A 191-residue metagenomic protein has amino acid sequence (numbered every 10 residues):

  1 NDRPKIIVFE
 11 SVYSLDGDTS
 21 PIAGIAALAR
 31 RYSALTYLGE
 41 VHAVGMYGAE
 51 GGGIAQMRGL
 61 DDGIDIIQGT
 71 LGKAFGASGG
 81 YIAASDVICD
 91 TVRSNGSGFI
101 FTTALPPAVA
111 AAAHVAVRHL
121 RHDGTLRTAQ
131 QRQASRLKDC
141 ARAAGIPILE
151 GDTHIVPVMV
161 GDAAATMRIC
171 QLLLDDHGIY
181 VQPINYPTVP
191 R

Functional and structural regions predicted by a protein language model:
N1-L38: Active-site phosphate-binding strand-loop segment of PLP-dependent enzymes
S11-D16, A43-Y47, F99-I100, P157 (+1 more regions): Short, small-residue-enriched loops and turns at beta-alpha junctions that line or gate enzyme active sites
S20, R127-L137, R142-G178: Conserved PLP-binding catalytic core of the aspartate aminotransferase-like
E50, Q56-T91: Active-site PLP attachment segment
G96-L105: A short glycine-threonine-serine/GTX helix/turn-capping micro-motif
A104-D123, A129, Q133, R142-A143 (+1 more regions): Structural motif of enzymes handling amino- and sulfur-group chemistry
D176-R191: Conserved PLP cofactor-binding pocket of PLP-dependent enzymes
